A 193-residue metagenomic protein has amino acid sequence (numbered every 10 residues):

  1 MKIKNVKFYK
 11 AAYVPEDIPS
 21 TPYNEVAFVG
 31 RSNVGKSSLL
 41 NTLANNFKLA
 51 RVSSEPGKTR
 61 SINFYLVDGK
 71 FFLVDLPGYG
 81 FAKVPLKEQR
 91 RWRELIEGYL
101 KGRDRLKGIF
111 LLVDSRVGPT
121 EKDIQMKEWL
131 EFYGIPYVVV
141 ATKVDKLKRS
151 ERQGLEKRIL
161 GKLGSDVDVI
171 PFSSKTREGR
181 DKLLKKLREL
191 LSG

Functional and structural regions predicted by a protein language model:
M1-K83, S192: Conserved G1/Walker A P-loop phosphate-binding module
I3-P15, K146-G193: Canonical P-loop GTPase G-domain recognition
P22, K48, S61, E88-W92 (+6 more regions): Helical mechanochemical/support elements of P-loop NTPase systems and associated helical scaffolds
K58, F71, G78-F81, R116-G118 (+2 more regions): Conserved nucleotide-binding/hydrolysis micro-motifs of P-loop NTPases
Y65, T142, L183: Residue-level signal for inorganic ion chemistry
V67-L106: Conserved nucleotide-sensing/catalytic segment adjacent to the nucleotide-binding pocket in NTP-handling enzymes
E97-V167: Conserved C-terminal guanine-recognition region of P-loop GTPase G domains, centered on the G4
